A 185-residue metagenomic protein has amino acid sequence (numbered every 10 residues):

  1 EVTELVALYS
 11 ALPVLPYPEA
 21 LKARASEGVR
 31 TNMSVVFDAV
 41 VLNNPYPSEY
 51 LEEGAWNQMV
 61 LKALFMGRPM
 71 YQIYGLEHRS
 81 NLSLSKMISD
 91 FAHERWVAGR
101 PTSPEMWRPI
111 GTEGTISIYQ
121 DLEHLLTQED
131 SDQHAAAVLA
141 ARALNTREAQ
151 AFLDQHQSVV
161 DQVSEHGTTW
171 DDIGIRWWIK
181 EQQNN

Functional and structural regions predicted by a protein language model:
E1-N185: Alpha-helical scaffold domains
